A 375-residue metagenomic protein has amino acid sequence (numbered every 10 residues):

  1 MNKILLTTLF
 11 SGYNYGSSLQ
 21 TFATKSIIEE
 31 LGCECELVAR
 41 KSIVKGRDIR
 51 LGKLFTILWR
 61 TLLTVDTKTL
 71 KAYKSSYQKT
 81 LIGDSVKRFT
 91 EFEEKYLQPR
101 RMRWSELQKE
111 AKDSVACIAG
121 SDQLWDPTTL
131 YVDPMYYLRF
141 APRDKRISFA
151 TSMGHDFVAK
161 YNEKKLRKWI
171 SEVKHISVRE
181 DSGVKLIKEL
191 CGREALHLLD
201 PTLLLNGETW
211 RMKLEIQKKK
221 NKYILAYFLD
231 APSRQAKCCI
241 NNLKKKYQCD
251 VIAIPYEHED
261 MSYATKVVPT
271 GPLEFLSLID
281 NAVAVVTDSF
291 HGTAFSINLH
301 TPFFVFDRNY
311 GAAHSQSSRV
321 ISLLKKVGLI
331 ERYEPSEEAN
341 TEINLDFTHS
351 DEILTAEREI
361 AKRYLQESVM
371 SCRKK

Functional and structural regions predicted by a protein language model:
M1-K375: Active-site anion-handling motifs in enzyme catalytic cores
